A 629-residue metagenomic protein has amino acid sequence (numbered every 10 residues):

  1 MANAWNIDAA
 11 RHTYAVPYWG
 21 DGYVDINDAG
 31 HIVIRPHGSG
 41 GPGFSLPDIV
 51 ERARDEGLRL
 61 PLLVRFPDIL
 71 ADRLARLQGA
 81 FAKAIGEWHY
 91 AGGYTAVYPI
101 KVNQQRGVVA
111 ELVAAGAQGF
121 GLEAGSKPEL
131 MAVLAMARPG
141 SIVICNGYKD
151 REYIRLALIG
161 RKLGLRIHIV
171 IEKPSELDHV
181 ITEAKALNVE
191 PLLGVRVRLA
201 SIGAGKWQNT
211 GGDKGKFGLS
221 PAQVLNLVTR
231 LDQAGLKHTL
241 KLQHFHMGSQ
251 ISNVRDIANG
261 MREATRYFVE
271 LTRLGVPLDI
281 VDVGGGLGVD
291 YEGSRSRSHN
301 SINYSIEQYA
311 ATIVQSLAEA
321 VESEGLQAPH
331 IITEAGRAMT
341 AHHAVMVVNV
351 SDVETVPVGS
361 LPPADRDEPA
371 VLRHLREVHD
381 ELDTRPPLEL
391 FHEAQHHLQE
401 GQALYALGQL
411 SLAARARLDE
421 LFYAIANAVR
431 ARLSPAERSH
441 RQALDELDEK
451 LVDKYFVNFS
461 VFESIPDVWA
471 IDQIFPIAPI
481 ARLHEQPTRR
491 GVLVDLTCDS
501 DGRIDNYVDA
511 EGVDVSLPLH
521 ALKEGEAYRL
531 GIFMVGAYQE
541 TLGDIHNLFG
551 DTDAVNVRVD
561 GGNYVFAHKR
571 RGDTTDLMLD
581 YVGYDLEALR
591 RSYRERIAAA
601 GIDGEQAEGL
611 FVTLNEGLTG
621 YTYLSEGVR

Functional and structural regions predicted by a protein language model:
M1-R59, R558, V565, T574-D576: Conserved, well-structured core domains of diverse proteins
I26-P99, Q104: Low-complexity, highly charged intrinsically disordered N-terminal segments that act as targeting/localization
H31, S39, I69, N103-Q105 (+15 more regions): Short, glycine-/Ser/Thr-/acidic-enriched flexible segments
L60, V64, G86-A91, L274-L278 (+1 more regions): Flexible, glycine/charged-enriched surface loops at secondary-structure junctions
D68-R76, N226, E263, T312: A non-catalytic, amphipathic alpha-helix used as a structural packing/dimerization or gating element in enzyme scaffolds
H89-D282, L287-E292, N303-Q308, S316 (+1 more regions): Active-site-proximal beta-alpha core segment in soluble small-molecule metabolic enzymes
I251-N259, D290-Q308, A338-V353, D544: Short glycine/threonine-rich loop-to-helix capping motif typified by GTGT followed within a few residues by an Asp-Pro
V314, A318-R629: Charged (often Lys/Glu-rich) extended helix/loop segments that serve as interaction or gating elements
